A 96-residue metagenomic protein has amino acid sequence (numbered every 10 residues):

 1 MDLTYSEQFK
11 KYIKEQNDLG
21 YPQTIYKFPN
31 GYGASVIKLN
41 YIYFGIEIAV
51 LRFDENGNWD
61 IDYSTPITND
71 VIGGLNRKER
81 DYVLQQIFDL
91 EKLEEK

Functional and structural regions predicted by a protein language model:
M1-K96: Catalytic phosphate/metal-binding cores of nucleic-acid and nucleotide-processing enzymes, i.e., regions that mediate
